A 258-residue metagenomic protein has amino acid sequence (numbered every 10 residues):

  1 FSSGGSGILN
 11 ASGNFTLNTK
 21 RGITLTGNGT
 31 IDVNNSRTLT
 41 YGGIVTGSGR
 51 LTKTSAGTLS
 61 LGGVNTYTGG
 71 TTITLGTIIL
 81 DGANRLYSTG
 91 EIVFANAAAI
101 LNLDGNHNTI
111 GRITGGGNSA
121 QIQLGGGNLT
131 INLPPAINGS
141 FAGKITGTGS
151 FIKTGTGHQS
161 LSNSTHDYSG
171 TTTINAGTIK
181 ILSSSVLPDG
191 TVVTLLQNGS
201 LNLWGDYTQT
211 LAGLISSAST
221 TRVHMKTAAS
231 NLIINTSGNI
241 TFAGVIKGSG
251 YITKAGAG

Functional and structural regions predicted by a protein language model:
F1-L25, I44-S48, T58-Q121, P135-T148 (+3 more regions): Surface-exposed loop/turn positions within long extracellular repeat scaffolds, especially the passenger domains
I131-L133: Flexible glycine-rich, low-complexity coil/linker segments exposed to the extracellular/periplasmic environment
